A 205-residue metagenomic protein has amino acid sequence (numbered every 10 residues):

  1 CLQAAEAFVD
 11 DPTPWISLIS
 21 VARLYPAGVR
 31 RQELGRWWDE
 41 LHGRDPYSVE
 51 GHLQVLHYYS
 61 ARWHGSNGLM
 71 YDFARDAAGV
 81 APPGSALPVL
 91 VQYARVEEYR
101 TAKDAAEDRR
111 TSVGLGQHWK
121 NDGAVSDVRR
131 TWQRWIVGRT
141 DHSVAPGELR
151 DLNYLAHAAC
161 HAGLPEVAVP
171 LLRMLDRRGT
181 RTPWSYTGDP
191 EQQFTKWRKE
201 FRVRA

Functional and structural regions predicted by a protein language model:
C1-Q3, V29-G43, G65-A81, A105-R139 (+2 more regions): Alpha-helical repeat scaffolds
A4-A5, P12-P14, A162, A168: Small-side-chain structural scaffolding
A5, H42, D141-S143, T182-W184: Short coil/turn linkers that connect adjacent helices within long alpha-helical scaffolds, especially alpha-solenoid
A7-V21, D45-A61, G79-Q117, A145-A156: Amphipathic alpha-helical repeat scaffolds of TPR domains
T13, Q117, R130-Q133, T182 (+1 more regions): Short, low-complexity intrinsically disordered segments
W15, W38, W63, T182-T187: Tryptophan-centered motif/residue detector
Y25-G28, H64, E98, A162: Structural motif corresponding to the intra-repeat A-B loop/turn of tetratricopeptide repeats
A145, L149-R150, Y154-A205: Extended, charged low-complexity segments that frequently continue into or abut oligomerization scaffolds
